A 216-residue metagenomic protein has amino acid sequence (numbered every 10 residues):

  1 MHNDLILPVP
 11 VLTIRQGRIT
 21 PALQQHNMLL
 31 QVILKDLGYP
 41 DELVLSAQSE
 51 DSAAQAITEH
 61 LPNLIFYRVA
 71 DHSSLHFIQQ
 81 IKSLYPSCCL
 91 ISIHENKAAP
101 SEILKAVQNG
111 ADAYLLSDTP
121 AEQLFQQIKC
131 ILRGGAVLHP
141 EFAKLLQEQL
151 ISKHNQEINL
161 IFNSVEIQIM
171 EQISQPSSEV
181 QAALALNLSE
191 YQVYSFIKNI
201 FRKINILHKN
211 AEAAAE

Functional and structural regions predicted by a protein language model:
M1-L145: N-terminal regulatory/sensing modules of transcriptional regulators
V107, A143, Q147, M170 (+1 more regions): Conserved protein kinase catalytic domain
E148, S152-Q192: Helix-turn-helix DNA-binding segment
I197-E216: Basic, Lys/Arg-enriched C-terminal extension of HTH/homeodomain DNA-binding domains
